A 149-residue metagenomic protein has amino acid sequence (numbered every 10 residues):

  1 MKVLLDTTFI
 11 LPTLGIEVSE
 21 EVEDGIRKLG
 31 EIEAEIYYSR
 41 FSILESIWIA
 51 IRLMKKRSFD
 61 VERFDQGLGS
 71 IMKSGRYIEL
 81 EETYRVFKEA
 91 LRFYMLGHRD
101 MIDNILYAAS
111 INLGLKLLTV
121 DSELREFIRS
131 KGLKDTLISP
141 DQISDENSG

Functional and structural regions predicted by a protein language model:
M1-Y38, L53-D65, D145-N147: Short, well-structured N-terminal submotif of metal-dependent ribonuclease cores
F9, S42-I43, R85-V86, L106 (+1 more regions): Alpha-helix capping/helix-boundary segments
E23-R27, L68-G69, L106-Y107, R125: Short amphipathic alpha-helical segments and helix-helix/interface helices
I32-E33, S74, L113: Structured helix-beta-strand junction loops
I49-A50: ABC-type ATPase nucleotide-binding domain
Y77-V120: Active-site neighborhoods of divalent-metal-dependent phosphate/nucleic-acid chemistry enzymes
I78, A108-G149: Acidic, PIN/NYN-like endoribonuclease modules and their adjacent C-terminal/linker elements
